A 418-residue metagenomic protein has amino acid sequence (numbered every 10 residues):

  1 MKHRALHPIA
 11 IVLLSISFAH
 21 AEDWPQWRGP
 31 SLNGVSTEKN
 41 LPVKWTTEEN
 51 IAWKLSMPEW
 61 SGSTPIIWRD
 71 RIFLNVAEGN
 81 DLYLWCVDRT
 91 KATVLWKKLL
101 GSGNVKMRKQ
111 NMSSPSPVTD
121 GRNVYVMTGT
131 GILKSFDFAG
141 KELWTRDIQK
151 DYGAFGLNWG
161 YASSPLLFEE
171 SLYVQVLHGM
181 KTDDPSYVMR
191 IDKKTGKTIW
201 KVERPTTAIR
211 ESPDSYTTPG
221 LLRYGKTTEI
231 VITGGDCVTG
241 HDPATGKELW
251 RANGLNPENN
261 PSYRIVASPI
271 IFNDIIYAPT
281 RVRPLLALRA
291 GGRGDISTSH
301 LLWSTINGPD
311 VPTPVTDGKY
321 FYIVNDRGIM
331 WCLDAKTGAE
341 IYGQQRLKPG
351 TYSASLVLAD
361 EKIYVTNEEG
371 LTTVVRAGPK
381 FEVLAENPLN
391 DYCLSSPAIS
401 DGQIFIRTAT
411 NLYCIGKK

Functional and structural regions predicted by a protein language model:
M1-A5: Positively charged n-region of N-terminal signal peptides that target proteins for export
H7-S17: Bacterial N-terminal signal peptides
H20-K418: Noncatalytic, solvent-exposed loop/strand surfaces of beta-propeller-type extracellular/periplasmic domains
